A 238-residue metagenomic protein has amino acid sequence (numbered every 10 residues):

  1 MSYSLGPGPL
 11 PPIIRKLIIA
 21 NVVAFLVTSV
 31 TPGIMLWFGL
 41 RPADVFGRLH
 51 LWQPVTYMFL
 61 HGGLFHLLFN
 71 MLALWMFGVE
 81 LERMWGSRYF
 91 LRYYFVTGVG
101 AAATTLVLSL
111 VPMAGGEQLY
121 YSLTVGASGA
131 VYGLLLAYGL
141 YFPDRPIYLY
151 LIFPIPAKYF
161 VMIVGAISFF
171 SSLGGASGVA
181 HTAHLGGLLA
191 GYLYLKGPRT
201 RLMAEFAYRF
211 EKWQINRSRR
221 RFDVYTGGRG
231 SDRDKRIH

Functional and structural regions predicted by a protein language model:
M1-I13, A20-V22, S168-H238: C-terminal transmembrane module of polytopic alpha-helical membrane proteins
Y3, I13, P54-Y138, F169 (+1 more regions): Transmembrane helix-loop-helix
A24-L36: Alpha-helical transmembrane segments of multi-pass membrane proteins
V30, M76, E80, G139-D144 (+1 more regions): Structural signal for the C-terminal ends of transmembrane alpha-helices and the immediately following loop
I34-F59: Extracytosolic (periplasmic/ER-lumenal) interhelical loops and adjacent juxtamembrane/interface segments of multi-pass
R83, Y141-F153, R199-F206: Alpha-helical transmembrane bundle and helix-membrane interface signal in multi-pass integral membrane proteins
I155-F160: Select subsegments of transmembrane alpha-helices in polytopic membrane proteins, especially boundary-proximal
